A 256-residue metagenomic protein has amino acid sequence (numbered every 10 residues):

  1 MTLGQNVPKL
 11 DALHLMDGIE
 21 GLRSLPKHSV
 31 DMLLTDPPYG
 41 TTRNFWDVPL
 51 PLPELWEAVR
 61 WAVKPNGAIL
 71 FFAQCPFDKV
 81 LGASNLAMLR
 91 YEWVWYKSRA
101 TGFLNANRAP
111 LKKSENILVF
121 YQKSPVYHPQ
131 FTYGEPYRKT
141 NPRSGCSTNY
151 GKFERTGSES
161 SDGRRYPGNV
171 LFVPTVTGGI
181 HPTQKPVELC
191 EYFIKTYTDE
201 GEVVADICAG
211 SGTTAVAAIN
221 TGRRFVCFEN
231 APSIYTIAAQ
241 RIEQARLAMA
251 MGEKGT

Functional and structural regions predicted by a protein language model:
M1-T236: Core catalytic lobe of class I
T2-P8, A239-E253: Short, conserved SAM-binding/catalytic segment of Class I S-adenosyl-L-methionine-dependent methyltransferases
Q130-G134, A250-T256: Short, flexible loop/turn segments with low-complexity composition
